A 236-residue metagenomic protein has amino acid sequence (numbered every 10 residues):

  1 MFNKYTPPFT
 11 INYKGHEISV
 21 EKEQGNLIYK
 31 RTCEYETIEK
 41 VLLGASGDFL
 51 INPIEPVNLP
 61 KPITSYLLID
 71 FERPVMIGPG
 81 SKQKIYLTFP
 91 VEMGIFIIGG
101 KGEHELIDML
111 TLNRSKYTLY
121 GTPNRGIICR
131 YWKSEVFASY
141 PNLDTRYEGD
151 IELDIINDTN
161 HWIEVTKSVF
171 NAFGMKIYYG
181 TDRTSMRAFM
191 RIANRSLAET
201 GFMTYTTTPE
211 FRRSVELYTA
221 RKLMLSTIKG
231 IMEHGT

Functional and structural regions predicted by a protein language model:
M1-T236: Interface-prone segments of viral and bacterial extracellular assemblies
